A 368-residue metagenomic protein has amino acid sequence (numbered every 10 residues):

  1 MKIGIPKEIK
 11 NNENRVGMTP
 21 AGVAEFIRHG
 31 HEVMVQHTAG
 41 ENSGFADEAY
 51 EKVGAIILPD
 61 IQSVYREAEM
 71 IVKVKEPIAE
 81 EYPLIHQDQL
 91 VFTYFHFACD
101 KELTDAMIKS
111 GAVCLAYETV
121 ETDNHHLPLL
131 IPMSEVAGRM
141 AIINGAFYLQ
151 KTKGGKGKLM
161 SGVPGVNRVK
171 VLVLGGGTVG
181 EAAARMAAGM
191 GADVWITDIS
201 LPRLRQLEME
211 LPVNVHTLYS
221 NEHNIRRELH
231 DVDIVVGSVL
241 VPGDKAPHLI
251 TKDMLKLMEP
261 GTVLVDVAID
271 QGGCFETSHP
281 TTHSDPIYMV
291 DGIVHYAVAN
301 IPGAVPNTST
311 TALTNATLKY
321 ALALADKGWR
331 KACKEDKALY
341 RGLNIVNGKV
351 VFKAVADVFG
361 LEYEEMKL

Functional and structural regions predicted by a protein language model:
P6-K7, N11-F45, T152-L240, I287: Glycine-rich phosphate/diphosphate-binding loop of Rossmann-like nucleotide-binding domains
N12-E13, A21, E25, E32 (+6 more regions): Metallocofactor- and cofactor-centric catalytic cores in central/energy metabolism, strongly enriched
N12-G17, E80-L84, T93, P242-I250 (+1 more regions): Glycine/threonine-rich flexible loop motifs
G54-E67, L218-L229: Short acidic low-complexity segments
R66, M70-L149: Phosphate/diphosphate ligand-binding glycine-rich loop within oxidoreductases
E69, K75-E76, F95-H96, V239-G243 (+2 more regions): Short glycine-/small-residue-rich Rossmann-like dinucleotide-binding loops
E118-L159, R168, I269, C274-L368: Adenosine-phosphate binding glycine-rich loop
M209-D291: Rossmann-like adenosine-cofactor binding region
